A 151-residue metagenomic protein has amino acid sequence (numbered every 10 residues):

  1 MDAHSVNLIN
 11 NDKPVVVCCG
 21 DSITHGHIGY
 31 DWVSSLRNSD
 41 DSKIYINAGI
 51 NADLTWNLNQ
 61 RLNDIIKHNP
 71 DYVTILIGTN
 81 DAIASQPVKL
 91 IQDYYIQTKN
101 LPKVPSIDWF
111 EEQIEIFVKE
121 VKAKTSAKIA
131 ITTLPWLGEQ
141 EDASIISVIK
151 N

Functional and structural regions predicted by a protein language model:
M1-Y72: Serine-esterase "nucleophile elbow" of acetyl-processing enzymes
S35-D41, N57-N151: Alpha-helical cap/lid subdomain in secreted, periplasmic, or secretory-pathway luminal O-acyl-processing enzymes
